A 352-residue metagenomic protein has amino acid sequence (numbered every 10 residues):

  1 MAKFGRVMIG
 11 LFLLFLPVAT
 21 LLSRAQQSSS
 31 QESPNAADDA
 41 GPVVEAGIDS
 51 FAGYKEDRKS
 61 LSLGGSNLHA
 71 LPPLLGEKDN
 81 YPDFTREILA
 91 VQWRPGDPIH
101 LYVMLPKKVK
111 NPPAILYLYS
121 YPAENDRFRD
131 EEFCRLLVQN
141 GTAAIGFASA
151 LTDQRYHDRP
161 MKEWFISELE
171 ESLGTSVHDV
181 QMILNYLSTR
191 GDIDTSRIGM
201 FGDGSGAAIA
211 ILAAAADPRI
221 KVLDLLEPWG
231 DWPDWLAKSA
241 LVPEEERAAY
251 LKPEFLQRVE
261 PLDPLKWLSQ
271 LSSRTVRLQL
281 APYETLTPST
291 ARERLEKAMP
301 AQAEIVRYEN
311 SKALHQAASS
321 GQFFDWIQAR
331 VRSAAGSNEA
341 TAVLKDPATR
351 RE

Functional and structural regions predicted by a protein language model:
I9-T20: Bacterial N-terminal signal peptides
G65-V109: N-terminal cap/lid segment of alpha/beta-hydrolase-fold proteins
L101, N111-Y121: Short beta-strand element of the alpha/beta-hydrolase
L118-H178, W235-K238: Cap/lid segment of the alpha/beta-hydrolase catalytic domain
K162-G204: Gly/Ser-rich "nucleophile elbow"/oxyanion-hole loop immediately N-terminal to the catalytic nucleophile in hydrolases
A207-E254: Hydrolase active-site cap/lid region
A240, E245-K297: The feature captures the conserved acid-bearing segment of alpha/beta-hydrolase catalytic domains
E293, A298-E352: C-terminal catalytic histidine-bearing segment of alpha/beta-hydrolase fold enzymes
